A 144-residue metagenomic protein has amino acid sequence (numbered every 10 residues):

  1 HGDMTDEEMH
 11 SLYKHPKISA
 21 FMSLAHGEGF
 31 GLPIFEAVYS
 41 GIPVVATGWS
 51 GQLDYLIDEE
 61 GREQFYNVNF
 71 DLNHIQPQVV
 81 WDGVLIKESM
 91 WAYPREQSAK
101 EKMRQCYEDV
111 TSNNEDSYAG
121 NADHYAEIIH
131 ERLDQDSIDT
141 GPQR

Functional and structural regions predicted by a protein language model:
H1-P16, S50: Conserved active-site histidine-acidic residue motif and adjacent donor-binding/catalytic loop of glycosyltransferases
K17-S19, G41: A short alpha->beta transition loop at the rim of the catalytic pocket in nucleotide-sugar-dependent
H26: Aromatic "clamp/platform" in nucleotide-sugar-dependent glycosyltransferases that forms part of the donor/acceptor
G31-I34: Short glycine/serine-rich donor-binding loops of glycosyltransferases
A37: Donor-sugar nucleotide-binding helix/loop cap in glycosyltransferases
P43-A46, L56-I57, E63-N67: Short hydrophobic beta-strand element within catalytic cores of glycosyltransferases and related nucleotide-activated
T47-G48, V68-F70, H74-Q76: Conserved acidic donor-binding loop of glycosyltransferase catalytic domains
M90-E101, Q105-Q143: A charged, aromatic-enriched C-terminal amphipathic alpha-helix characteristic of glycosyltransferases across folds
